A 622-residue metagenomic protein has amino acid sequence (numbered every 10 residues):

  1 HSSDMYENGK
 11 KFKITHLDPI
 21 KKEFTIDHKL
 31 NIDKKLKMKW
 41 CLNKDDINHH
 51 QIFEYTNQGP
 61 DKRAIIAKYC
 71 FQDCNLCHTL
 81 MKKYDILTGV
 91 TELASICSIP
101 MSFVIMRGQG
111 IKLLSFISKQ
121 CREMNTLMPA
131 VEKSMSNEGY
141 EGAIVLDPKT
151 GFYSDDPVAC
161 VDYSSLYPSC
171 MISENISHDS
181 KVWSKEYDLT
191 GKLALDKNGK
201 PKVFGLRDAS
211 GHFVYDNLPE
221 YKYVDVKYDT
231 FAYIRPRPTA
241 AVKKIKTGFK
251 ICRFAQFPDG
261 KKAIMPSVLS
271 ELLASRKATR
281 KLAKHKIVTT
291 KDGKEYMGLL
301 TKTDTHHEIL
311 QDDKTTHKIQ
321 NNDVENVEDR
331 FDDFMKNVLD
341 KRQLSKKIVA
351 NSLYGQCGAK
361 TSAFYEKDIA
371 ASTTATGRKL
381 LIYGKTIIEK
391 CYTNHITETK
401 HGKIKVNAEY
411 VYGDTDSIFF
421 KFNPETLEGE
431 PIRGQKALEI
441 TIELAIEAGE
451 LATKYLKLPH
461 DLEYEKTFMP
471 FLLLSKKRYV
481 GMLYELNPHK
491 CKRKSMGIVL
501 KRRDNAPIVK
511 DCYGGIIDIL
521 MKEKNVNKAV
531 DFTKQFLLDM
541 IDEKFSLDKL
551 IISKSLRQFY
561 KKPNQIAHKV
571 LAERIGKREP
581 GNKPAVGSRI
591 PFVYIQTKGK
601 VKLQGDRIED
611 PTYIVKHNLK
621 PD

Functional and structural regions predicted by a protein language model:
H1-M5, N31-H50: Extended Gly/Ser/Thr-rich low-complexity repeat segments, especially those forming or decorating extracellular
H1-T25, N43: Ser/Thr/Gly-rich low-complexity blocks that favor extended beta-strand/coil architectures
K10, D27, W40-K197, K202-F204 (+4 more regions): Common nucleic-acid-contacting/processivity interface regions adjacent to the catalytic cores of nucleic-acid enzymes
T15-L17, E409-D414, Y464: Short beta-strand
L166-L300, K347, N351, G355-Q356 (+1 more regions): Metal-dependent catalytic core segments for phosphate chemistry
L381-T415: Active-site palm subdomain of RNA-directed nucleic acid polymerases
I418-L444: Catalytic palm subdomain of template-directed nucleic-acid polymerases, centered on the conserved carboxylate motif
I442-D622: C-terminal, non-catalytic extensions of nucleic-acid polymerases
